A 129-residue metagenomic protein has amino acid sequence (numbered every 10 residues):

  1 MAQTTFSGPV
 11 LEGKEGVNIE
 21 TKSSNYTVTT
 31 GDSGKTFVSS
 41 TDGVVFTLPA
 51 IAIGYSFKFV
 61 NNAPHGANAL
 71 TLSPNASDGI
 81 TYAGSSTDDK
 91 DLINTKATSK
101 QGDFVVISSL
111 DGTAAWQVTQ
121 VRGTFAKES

Functional and structural regions predicted by a protein language model:
M1-G31, D78-Y82, Q117-S129: Glycine-rich, low-complexity segments
D32-V38: Short carbohydrate-recognition loop motifs
S39-S129: Acidic, glycine/polar-enriched metal-coordinating patches/loops that mediate binding to polyanionic ligands
